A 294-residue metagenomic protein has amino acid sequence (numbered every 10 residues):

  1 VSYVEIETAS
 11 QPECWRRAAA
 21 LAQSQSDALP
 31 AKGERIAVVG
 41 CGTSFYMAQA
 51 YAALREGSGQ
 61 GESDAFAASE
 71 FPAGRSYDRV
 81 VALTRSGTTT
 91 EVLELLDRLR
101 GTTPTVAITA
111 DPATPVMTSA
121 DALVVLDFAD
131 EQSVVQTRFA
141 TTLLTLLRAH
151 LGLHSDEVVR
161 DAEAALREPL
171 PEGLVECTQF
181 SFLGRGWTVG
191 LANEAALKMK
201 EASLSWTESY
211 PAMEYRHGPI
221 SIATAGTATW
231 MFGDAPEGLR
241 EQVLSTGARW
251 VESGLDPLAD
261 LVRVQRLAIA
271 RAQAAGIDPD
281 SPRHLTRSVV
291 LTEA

Functional and structural regions predicted by a protein language model:
V1-G33, E131-D156, A294: Cofactor-/ligand-binding subdomain signature composed of acidic, glycine-rich, tryptophan-containing flexible loops
Y3, D111, A149-E176, I277-A294: Internal, active-site/partner-interface "lid" segment
A9, E13-S24, Q60, G101 (+8 more regions): Generic secondary-structure signature for well-ordered alpha-helical cores
L21, L29-R79, C177-T224, R266-I269 (+1 more regions): Anionic-ligand anchoring segments at beta-strand to alpha-helix junctions in alpha/beta enzyme folds, i.e., glycine
E34-R160, L166-R167, R185, A228-S253: Glycine-rich phosphate-binding loops that contact phosphosugars or nucleotide phosphates
A120, D234-A235, Q242-A294: Phosphate-moiety recognition in structured ligand-binding domains
R160-P169, T207-H217, G233-D234: A general structural motif
